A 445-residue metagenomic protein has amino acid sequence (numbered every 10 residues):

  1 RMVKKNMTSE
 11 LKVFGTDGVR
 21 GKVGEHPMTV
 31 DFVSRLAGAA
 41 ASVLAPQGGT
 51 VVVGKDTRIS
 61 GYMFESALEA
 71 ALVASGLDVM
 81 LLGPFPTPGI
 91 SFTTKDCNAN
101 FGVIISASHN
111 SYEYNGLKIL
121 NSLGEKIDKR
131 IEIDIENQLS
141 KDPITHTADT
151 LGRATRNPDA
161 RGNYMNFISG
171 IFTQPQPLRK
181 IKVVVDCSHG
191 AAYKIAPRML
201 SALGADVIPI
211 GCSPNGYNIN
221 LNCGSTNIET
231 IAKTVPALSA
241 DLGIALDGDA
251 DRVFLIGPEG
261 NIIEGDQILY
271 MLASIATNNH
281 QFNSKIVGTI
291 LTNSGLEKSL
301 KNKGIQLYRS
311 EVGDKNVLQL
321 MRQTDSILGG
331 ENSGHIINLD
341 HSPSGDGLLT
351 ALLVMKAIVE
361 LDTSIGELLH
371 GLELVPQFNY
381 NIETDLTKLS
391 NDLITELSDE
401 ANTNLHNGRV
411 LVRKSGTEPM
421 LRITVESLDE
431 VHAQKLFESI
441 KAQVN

Functional and structural regions predicted by a protein language model:
M2-S75, F101, A154-V183: An N-terminal, well-structured beta->alpha segment
V3-E10, K22, N115-L238: Gly/Ser/Thr-enriched, mixed-charge loops and adjacent short helices that form phosphate/oxyanion-binding elements
D17, V53, I90, V103 (+11 more regions): Buried hydrophobic positions in well-ordered alpha/beta secondary-structure cores of metabolic enzymes
G38, S42, T50-N115, R198-I256: N-terminal small/polar loop signature for handling phosphorylated ligands or for N-terminal nucleophile
G48-D56, M80, K182-V184, S284-I290 (+2 more regions): Short glycine-rich phosphate-binding loop at a beta-alpha junction
T57-Y62, N110-S111, S188-Y193, A250-D251 (+2 more regions): Gly/Ser/Thr-rich loops at beta-strand to alpha-helix junctions that form or flank small-molecule/cofactor-binding
G89, I133-N166, G170, G257-N332 (+1 more regions): Proline/glycine-rich low-complexity loops and linkers
L242, N278, F282-N445: Phosphate-binding and adjacent anionic-ligand microenvironments
